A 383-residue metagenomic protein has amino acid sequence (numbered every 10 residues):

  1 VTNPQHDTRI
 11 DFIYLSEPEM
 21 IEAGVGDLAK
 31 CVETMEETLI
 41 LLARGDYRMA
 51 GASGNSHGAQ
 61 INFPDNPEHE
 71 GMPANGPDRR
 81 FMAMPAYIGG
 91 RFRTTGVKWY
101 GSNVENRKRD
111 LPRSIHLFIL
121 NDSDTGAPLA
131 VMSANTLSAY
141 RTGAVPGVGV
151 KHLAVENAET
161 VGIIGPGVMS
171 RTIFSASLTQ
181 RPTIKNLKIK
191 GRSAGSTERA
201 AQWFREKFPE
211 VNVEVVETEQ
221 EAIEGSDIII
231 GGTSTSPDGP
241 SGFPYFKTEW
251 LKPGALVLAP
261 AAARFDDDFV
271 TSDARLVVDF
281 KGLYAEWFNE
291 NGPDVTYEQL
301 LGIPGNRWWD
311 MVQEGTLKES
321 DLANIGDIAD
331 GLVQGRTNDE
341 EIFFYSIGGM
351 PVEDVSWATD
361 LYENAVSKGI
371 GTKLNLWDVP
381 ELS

Functional and structural regions predicted by a protein language model:
V1-A139, V145-G147, N157, V352-V355 (+2 more regions): N-terminal ligand-binding/catalytic initiation module
E17-V25, A263-R264, D268-E381: Adenosine-phosphate binding glycine-rich loop
R141-G162, V168-P182: Short internal alpha-helix immediately C-terminal to a glycine-rich phosphate-binding loop in Rossmann-like
Q180-K207: NAD(P)-binding Rossmann-fold cofactor-contacting core
R181-P182, Y245-P253, D268-S272: Short, conserved loop/helix-junction motifs that constitute active-site signature segments in enzyme catalytic cores
V211-S226: Short acidic low-complexity segments
E224-G225, S236-L256: Rossmann-fold NAD(P) dinucleotide-binding segment
T233-P237, A261-A262, K281: Short glycine-/small-residue-rich Rossmann-like dinucleotide-binding loops
